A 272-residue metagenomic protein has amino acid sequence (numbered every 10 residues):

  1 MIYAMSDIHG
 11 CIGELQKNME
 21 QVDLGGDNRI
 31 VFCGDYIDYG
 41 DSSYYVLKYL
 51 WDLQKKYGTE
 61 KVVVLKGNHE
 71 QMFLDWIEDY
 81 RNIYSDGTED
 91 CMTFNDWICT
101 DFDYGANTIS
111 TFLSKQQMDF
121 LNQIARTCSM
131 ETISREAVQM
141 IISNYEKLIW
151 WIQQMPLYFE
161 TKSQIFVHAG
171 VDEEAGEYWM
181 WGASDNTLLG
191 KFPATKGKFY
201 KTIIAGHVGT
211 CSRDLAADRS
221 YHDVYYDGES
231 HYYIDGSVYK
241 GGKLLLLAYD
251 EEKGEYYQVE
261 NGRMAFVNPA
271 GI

Functional and structural regions predicted by a protein language model:
M1-I272: Feature recognizes metal-dependent phosphohydrolase scaffolds
